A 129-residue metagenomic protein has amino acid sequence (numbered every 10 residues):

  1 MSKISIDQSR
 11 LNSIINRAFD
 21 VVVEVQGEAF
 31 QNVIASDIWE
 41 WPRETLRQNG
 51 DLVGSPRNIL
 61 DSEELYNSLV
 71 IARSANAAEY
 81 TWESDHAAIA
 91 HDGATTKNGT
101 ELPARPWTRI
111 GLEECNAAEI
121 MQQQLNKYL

Functional and structural regions predicted by a protein language model:
M1-L129: Short, Lys/Arg-rich flexible segments
